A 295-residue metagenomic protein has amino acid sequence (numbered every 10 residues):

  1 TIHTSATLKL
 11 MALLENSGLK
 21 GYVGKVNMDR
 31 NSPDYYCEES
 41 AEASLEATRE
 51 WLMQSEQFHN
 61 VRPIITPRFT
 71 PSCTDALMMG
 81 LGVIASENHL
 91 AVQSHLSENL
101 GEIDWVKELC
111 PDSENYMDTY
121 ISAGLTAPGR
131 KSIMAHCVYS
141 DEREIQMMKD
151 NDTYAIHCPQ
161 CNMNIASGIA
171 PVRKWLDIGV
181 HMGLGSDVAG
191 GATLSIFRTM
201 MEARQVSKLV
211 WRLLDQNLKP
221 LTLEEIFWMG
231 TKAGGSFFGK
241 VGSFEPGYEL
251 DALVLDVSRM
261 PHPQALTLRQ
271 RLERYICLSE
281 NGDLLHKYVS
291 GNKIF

Functional and structural regions predicted by a protein language model:
S5, K9-V138: Metal-coordinating catalytic core of metallo-dependent amide/deamination hydrolases
M11-A12, M79, D118, I145-Q146 (+3 more regions): Alpha-helical segments flanking ligand/cofactor-binding loops in enzyme cores
L14, I65, H95, M134 (+9 more regions): Divalent metal-coordination and catalytic microenvironments
K25-D29, E98, P159-M163, V188-G190: Short, acidic/turn-prone active-site loops that include or flank metal/cofactor- and phosphate-binding residues
S122-P128, R173-P261: His/Asp/Glu-enriched, well-ordered alpha-helical/loop segment that forms or immediately abuts the divalent-metal
M134, E142, N162-I169, T193-L194: C-terminal active-site-proximal or functional interface alpha/beta core segments in diverse enzymes
S140-D152, C158-M163: Long hydrophobic segments that form regular secondary structure
E249-F295: C-terminal cap of metal-dependent C-N hydrolases
